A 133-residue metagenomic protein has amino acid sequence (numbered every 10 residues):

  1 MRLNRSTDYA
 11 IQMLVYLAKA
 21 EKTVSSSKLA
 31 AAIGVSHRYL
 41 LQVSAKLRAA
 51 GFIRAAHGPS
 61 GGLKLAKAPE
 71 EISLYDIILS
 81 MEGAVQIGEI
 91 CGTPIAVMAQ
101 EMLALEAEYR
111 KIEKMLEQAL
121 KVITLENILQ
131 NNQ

Functional and structural regions predicted by a protein language model:
L3-R5, Y9-S36, K64: N-terminal helix-turn-helix DNA-binding core of bacterial DNA-binding proteins
S6, R54-G58, L79: Short glycine- and Lys/Arg-enriched binding-loop motifs that mark or flank ligand-binding interfaces
A31, R48-A49: Alpha-helical residues within the helix-turn-helix
L40-R48: Basic amphipathic alpha-helical segments that dock to polyanions
A50-L65: Beta-hairpin "wing" of winged helix-turn-helix
A66-Q133: Non-DNA-binding regulatory cores of transcription-related proteins, predominantly C-terminal effector-binding
